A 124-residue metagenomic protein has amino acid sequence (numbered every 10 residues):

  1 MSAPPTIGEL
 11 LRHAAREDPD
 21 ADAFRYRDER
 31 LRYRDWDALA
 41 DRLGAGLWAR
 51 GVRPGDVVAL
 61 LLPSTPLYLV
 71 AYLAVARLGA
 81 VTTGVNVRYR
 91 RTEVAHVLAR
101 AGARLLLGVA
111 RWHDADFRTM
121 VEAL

Functional and structural regions predicted by a protein language model:
S2-P4, R12, D20-T65, L69-L73 (+1 more regions): Conserved AMP-binding/adenylate-forming core of the ANL superfamily
A49-R50, A80-L124: Structural core segment of the AMP-binding/adenylate-forming
